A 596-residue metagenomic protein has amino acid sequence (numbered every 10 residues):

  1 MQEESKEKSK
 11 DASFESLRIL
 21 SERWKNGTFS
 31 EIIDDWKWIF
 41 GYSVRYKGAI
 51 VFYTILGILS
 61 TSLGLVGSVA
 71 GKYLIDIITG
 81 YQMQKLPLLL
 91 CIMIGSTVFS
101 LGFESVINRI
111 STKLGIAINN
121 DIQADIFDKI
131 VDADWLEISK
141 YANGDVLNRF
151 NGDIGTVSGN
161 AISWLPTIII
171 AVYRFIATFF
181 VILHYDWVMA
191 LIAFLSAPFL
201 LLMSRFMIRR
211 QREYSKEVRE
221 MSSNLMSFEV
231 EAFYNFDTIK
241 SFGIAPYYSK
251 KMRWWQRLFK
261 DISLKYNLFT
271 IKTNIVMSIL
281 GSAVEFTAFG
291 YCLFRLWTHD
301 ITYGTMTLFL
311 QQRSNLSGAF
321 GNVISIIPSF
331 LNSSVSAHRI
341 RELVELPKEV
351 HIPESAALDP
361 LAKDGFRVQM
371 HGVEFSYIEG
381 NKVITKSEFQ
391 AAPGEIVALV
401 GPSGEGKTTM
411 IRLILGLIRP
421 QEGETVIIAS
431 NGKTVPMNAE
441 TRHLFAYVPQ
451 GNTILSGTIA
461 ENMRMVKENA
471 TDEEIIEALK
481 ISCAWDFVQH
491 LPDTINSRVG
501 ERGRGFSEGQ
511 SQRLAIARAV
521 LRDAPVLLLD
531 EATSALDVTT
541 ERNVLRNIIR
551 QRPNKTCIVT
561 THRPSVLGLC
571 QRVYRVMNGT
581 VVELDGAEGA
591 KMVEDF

Functional and structural regions predicted by a protein language model:
M1-L63, T79-L89, I107, S111 (+8 more regions): Membrane-integrated ABC transporters
F40, R45-G48, W135-L136, G152-A161 (+7 more regions): An intracellular "coupling" helix at the cytosolic face of ABC transporter transmembrane type-1 domains
R45, A49-S60, I92-S96, S100 (+3 more regions): Transmembrane helices of ABC transporter permease
I50-V106, I110, H184-V188, H299-Y303 (+1 more regions): Transmembrane helix-loop-helix hairpins at lipid-water interfaces of multipass membrane proteins, especially the type-1
A124, E342, E424, A429-S430 (+4 more regions): ABC ATPase nucleotide-binding domain helical subdomain, centered on the C-loop/LSGGQ "ABC signature"
S241-I244, L268, N315-E345: Cytosolic ends of transmembrane helices, especially the final helix of ABC transmembrane type-1 domains
T409, A446, G451, N462 (+2 more regions): ABC-family ATPase nucleotide-binding domain "signature/switch" substructure
L415: Helix-to-loop junction immediately C-terminal to a conserved catalytic motif
